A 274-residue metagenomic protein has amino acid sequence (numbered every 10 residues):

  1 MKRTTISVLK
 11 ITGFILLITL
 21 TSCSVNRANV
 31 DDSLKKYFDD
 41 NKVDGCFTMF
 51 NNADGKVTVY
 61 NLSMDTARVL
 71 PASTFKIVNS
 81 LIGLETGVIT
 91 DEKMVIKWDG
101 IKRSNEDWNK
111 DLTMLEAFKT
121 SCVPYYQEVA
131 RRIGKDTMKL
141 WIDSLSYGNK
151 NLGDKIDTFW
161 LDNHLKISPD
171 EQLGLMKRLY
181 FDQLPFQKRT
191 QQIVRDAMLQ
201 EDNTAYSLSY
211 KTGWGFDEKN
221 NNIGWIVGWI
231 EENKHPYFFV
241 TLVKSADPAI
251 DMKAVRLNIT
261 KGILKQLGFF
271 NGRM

Functional and structural regions predicted by a protein language model:
M1-V30: Bacterial Sec-dependent N-terminal signal peptides
C23-A67: Beta-lactamase-like hydrolase cores
S24-K35, N41, R132-G134, Y180-S207 (+1 more regions): Structured C-terminal helix/loop/strand segments within mature extracytoplasmic catalytic/sensor domains
N61-T66, K110-D111, K119-Y126, G153-W160 (+1 more regions): Flexible glycine/proline-enriched surface loops and loop-helix/loop-strand junctions
R68-E92, A117, F239: Active-site SXXK
E85-G100, F186-Q191: Short, well-structured active-site flanking segments
V95-E116, W141-N151: Active-site helix/loop module of the DD-peptidase/beta-lactamase fold, centered on the serine-lysine SxxK catalytic
T113, Y126-R178: Mid-domain, small-residue-enriched loop/turn segments at the edges of structured enzyme/sensor domains
